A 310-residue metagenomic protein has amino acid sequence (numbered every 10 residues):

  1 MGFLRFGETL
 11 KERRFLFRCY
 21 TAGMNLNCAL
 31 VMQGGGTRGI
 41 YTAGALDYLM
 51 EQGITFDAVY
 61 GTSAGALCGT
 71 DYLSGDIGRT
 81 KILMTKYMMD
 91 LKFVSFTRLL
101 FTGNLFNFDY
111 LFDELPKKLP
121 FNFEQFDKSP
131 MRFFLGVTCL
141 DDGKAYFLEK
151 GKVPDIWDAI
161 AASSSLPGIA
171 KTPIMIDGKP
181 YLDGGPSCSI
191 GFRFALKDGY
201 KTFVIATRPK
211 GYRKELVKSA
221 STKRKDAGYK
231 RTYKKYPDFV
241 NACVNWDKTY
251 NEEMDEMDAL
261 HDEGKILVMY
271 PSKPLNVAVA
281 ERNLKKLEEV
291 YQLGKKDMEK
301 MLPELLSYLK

Functional and structural regions predicted by a protein language model:
F3-T62, T70-K310: Patatin-like phospholipase
